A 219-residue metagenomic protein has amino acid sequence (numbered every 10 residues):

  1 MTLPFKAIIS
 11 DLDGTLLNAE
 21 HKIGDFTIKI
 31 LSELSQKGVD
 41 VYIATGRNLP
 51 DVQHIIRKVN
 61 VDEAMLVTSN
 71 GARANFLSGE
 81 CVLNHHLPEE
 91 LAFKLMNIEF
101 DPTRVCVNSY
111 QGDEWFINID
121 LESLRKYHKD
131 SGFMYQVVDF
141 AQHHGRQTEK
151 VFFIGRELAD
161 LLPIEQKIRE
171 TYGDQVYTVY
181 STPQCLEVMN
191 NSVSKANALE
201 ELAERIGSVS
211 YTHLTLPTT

Functional and structural regions predicted by a protein language model:
T2-F5, G38, E63, R104 (+2 more regions): A general structural motif
K6-A19: Asp-based phosphoryl-transfer active-site loop
S10, T68, Y180-S181: Conserved strand-loop elements at the edges of beta-sheets that form or border functional pockets
K22, F26, S194: Residue-level recognition of oxygen-bearing side chains
D25-L124: Active-site phosphate-binding/coordination module
P102-L214: Conserved acidic, metal-coordinating active-site core of Asp-based, Mg2+-dependent phosphoryl-transfer enzymes
T215-T219: A short, hydrophobic C-terminal helix/tail in secreted or cell-surface proteins
